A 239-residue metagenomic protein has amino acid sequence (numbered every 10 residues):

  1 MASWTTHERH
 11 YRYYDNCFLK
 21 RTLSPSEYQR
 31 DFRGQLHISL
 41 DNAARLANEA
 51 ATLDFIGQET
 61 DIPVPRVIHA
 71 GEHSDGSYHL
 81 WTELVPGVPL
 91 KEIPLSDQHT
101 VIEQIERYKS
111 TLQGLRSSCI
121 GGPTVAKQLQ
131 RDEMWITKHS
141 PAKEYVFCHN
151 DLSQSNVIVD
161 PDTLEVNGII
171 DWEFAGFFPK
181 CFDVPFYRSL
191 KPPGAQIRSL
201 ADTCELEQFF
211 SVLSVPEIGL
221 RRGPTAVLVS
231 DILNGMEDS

Functional and structural regions predicted by a protein language model:
M1-R33, L112, R116-I120, V146 (+1 more regions): Phosphate/pyrophosphate-binding loops and the adjoining catalytic core of nucleotide-dependent enzymes
A2-T124: ATP-binding pocket architecture of kinase catalytic cores
T5-T6, D132-M134, Q154-S155: A generic local structural motif
Y11-R12, I158-D160: Well-ordered beta-strand positions
A44-N48, D97-Q104, S140, H149 (+1 more regions): Soluble or luminal CAZymes and related metallo-dependent hydrolases
E72-H73, V101-N150, D160-E165: An alpha-helical support segment within catalytic cores of ATP-dependent transferases
S74, V88, A126, E133 (+2 more regions): Short, surface-exposed, charged/polar-biased interaction segments
A142-C148, S153, D160-I218: Active-site Asp-x-Gly
